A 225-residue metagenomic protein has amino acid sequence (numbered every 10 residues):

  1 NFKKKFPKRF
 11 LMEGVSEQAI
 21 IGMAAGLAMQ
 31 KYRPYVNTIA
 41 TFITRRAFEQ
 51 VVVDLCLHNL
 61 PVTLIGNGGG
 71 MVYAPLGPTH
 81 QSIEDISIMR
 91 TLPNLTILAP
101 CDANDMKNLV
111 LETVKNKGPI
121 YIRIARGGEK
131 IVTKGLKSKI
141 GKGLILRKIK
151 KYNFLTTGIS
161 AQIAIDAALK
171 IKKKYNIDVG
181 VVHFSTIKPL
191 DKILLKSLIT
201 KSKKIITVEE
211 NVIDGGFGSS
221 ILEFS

Functional and structural regions predicted by a protein language model:
N1-K4, Y73-A74, A125-S225: Thiamine diphosphate
N1-R123, G128: Thiamine diphosphate
